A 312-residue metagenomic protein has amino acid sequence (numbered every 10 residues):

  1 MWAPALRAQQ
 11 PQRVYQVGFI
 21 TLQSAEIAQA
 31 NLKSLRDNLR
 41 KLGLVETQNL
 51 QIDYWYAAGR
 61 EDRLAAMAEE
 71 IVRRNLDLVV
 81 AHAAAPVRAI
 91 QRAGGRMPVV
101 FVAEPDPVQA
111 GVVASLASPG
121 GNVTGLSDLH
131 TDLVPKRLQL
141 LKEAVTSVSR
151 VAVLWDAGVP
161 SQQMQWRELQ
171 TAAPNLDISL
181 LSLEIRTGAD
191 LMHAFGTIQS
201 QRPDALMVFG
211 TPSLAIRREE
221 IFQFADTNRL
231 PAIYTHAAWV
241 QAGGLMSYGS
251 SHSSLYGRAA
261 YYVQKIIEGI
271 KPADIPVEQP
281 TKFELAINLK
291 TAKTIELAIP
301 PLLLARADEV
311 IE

Functional and structural regions predicted by a protein language model:
M1-E312: Short hydrophobic alpha-helices and adjacent helix-cap/hinge residues
